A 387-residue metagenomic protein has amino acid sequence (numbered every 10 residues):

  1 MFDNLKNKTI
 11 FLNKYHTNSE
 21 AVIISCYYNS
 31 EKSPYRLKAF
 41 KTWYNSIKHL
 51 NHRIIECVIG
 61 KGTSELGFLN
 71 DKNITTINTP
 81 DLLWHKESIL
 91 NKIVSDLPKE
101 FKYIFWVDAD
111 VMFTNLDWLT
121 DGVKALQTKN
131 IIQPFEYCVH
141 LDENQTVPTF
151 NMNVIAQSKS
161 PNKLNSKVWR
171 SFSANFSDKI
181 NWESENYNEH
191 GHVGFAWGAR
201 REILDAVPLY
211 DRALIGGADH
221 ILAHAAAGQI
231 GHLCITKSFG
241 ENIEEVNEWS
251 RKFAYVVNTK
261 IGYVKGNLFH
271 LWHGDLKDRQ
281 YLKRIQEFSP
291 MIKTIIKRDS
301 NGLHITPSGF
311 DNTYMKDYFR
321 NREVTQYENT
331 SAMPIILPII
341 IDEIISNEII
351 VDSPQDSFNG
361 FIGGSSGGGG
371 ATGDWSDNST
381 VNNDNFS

Functional and structural regions predicted by a protein language model:
M1-N18, N29-R36, F40-W43, A213-L337: C-terminal catalytic/acceptor-binding lobe
N18-V22, Y44-I55, K72-N73, K102: Short loop->beta transition adjacent to catalytic acidic/histidine clusters or analogous donor-positioning motifs
C26, I132-Y137, V264, L271: Short glycine/serine/threonine-enriched helix-capping/active-site loop that flanks the nucleotide-sugar donor pocket
Y27, K32, F40, S46-K48 (+2 more regions): A conserved acidic beta->alpha catalytic loop
I59-F101: Active-site-proximal specificity loops/subdomain of glycosyltransferases
F101-T114: Short beta-strand-to-loop acidic/aromatic patch adjacent to the donor-nucleotide binding site
T114-G228: Conserved catalytic core of nucleotide-sugar-dependent glycosyltransferases
M333-S387: Low-complexity, glycine/proline/serine-enriched intrinsically disordered segments
